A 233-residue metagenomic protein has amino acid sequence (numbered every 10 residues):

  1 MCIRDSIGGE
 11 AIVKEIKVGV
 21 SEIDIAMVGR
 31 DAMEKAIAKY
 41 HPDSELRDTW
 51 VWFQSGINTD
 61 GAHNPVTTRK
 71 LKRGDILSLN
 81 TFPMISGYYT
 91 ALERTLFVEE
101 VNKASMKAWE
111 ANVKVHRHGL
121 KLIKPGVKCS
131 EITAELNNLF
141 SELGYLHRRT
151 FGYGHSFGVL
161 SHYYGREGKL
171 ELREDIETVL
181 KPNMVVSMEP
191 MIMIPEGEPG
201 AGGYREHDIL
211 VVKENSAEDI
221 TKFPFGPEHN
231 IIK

Functional and structural regions predicted by a protein language model:
M1-K233: Active-site neighborhoods and metal-handling regions in enzymes and metal-associated proteins
